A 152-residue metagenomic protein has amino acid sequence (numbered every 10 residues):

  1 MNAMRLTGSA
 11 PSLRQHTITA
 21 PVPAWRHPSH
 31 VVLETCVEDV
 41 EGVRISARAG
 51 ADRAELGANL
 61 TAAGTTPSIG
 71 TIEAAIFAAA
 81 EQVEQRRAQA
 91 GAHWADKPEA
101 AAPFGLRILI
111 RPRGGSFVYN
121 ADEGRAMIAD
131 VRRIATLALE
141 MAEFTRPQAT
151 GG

Functional and structural regions predicted by a protein language model:
N2-C36: N-terminal amphipathic alpha-helix/helix-capping segment at the start of soluble metabolic enzymes
T7-A10, T17-A20, A88-A95, A100-A102: Ala/Thr-enriched low-complexity intrinsically disordered regions
C36-G42: Short polar catalytic/cofactor-binding loops
V40, G64-A90, W94-D96, R125: Glycine-rich, positively charged N-terminal anion/phosphate-binding segment
R44-A47: Conserved alpha/beta-domain cores
A49-A54, A138-M141: Glycine-enriched alpha-helix->loop->beta-strand junction motifs that scaffold or abut catalytic
R53-A62: A short beta-strand-loop structural module common to alpha/beta enzyme folds
E73-Q82, A102-G152: Glycine/small-residue-rich loop that forms an oxyanion/phosphate-binding "nest" at active or ligand-binding sites
